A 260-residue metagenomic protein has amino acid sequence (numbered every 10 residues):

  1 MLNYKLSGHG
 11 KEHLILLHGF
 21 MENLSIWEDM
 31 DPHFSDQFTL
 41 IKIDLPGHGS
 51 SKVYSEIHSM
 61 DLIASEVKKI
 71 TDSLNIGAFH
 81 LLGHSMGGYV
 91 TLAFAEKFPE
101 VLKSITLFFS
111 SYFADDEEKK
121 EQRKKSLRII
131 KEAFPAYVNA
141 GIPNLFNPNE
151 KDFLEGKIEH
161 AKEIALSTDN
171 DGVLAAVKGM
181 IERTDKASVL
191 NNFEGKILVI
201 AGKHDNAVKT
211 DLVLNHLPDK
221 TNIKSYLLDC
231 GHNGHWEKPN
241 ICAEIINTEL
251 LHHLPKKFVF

Functional and structural regions predicted by a protein language model:
M1-L14, S35-T39, D72, I76-G77 (+3 more regions): Alpha/beta-hydrolase fold catalytic core
L6-E56: Conserved HGGG/HGGXW glycine-rich cap/lid loop of the alpha/beta-hydrolase fold
L62-F79: Conserved acidic catalytic loop of the alpha/beta-hydrolase fold
G77-D116: Conserved hydrolase catalytic core segment
A114-E121, E132-N192: Conserved alpha/beta-hydrolase catalytic His-Asp/Glu region
F193, V199-A201, D205: Short beta-strand/loop motif that positions the catalytic acidic residue of the alpha/beta-hydrolase fold
G195, K209-H216: Short alpha-helix in the alpha/beta-hydrolase fold that links the catalytic acid
C230-A243: Catalytic histidine-centered segment of alpha/beta-hydrolase-like enzymes
